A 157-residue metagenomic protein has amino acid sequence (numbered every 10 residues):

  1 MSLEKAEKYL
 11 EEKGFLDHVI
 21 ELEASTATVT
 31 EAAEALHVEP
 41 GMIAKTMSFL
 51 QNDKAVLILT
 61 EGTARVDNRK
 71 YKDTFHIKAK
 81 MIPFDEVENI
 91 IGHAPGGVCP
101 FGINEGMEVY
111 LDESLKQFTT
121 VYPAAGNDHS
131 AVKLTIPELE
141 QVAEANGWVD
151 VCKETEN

Functional and structural regions predicted by a protein language model:
M1-N157: Extended, low-hydrophobicity, polar/charged segments
